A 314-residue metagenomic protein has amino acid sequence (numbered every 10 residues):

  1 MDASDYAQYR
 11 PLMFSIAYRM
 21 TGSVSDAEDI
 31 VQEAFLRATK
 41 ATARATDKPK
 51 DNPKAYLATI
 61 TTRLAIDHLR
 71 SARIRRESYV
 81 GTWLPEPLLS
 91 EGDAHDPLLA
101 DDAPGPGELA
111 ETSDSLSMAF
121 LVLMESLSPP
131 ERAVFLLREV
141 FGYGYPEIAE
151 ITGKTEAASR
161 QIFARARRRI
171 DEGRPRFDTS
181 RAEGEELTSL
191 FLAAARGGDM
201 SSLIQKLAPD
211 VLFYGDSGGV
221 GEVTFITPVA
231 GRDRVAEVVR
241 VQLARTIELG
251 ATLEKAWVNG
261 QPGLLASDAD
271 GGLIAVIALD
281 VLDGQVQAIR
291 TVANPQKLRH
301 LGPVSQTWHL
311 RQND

Functional and structural regions predicted by a protein language model:
A3-I30, F35-A194, D199-S202, K206: Active-site-adjacent scaffolding segments
R44, D270-G271, A293-Q296: A short acidic/small-residue loop/turn micro-motif
L203, V211, G284: Hydrophobic pocket/interface hotspot
P209-L253: A solvent-exposed, acidic/Ser-Thr-rich amphipathic alpha-helical stretch
G263-A269: Short beta-strand segments that buttress and anchor functional surface loops
G272-I277: Short, surface-exposed coil-to-beta transition loops
V292-D314: Low-complexity, intrinsically disordered terminal/linker segments enriched in charged and Gly/Pro repeats
